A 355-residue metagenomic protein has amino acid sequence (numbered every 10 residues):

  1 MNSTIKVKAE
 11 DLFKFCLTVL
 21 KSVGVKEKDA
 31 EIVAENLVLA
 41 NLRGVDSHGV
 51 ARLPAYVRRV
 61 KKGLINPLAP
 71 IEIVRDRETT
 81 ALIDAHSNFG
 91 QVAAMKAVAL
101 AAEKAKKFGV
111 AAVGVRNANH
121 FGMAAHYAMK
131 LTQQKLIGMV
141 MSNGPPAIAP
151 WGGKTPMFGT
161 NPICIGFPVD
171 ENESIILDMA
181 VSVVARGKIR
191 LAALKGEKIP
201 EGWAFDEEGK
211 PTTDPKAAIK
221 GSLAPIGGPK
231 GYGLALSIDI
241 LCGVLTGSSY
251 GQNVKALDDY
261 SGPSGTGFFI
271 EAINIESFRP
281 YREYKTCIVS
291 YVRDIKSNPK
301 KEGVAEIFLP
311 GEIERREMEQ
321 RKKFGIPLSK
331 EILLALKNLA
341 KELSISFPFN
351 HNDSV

Functional and structural regions predicted by a protein language model:
S3-V7, L12, S22, Y250-V355: Catalytic-core signal marking the mid-to-C-terminal active-site face
I5-L12, V25-A51, I65-D76, G262-G265 (+1 more regions): N-terminal glycine-rich anion-binding loops that anchor highly charged ligand groups
L17-K21: Amphipathic alpha-helical segments within well-ordered protein domains
G49-A102: Active-site cofactor/substrate anionic-group-binding motifs, chiefly glycine- and Lys/Arg-rich phosphate-binding loops
A81-D170, I176: A generic, well-ordered mixed alpha/beta core segment in the N-terminal half of proteins
I148-K216: Phosphate/diphosphate-binding glycine-rich loops and adjacent basic-rich segments that engage nucleotide
L194-Q252, L257: Secondary-shell segments that build the walls of catalytic and ion/ligand-binding clefts
